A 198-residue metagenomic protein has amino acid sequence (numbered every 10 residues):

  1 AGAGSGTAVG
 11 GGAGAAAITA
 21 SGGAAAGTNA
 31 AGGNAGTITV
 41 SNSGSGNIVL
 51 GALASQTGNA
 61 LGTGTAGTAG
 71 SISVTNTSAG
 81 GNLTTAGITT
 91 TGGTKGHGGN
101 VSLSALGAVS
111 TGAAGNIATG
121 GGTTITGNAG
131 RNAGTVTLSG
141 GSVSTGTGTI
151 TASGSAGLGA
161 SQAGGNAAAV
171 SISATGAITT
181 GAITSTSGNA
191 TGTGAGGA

Functional and structural regions predicted by a protein language model:
G2-G36, S43-S45, V49-G70, A86-S102 (+4 more regions): Glycine-centered low-complexity coil/loop motifs and glycine-rich tracts, especially the flexible linkers
G4, G44-G46, S78-G80, G107 (+2 more regions): Acidic glycine-/aspartate-rich tracts in secreted/extracellular proteins
